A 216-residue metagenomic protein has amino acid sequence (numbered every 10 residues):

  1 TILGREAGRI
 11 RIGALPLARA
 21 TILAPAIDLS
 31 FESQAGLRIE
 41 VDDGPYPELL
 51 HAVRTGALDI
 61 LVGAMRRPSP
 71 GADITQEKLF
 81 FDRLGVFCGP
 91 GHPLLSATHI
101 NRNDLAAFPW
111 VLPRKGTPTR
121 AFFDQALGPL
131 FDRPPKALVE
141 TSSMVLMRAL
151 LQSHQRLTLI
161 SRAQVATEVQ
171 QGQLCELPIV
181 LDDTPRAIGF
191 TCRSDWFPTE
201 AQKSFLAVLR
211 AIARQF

Functional and structural regions predicted by a protein language model:
G4, D73-W110, K115, E200: Flexible hinge/capping segments at coil-to-helix
A7-P68, E140: Central regulatory/effector-binding core of bacterial HTH transcription factors
R9-G13, L61, F87, V111 (+2 more regions): Short, well-ordered beta-strand segments
T21, A64-M65, L94-L95, F108-L130 (+3 more regions): Secondary-structure junction motif
I22, C175-F216: A late-sequence structural motif
L29, H51-A52, K78, D104 (+1 more regions): Well-formed, non-transmembrane alpha-helical positions, independent of function
P45-L58, A64, T119-E176: Hydrophobic hinge/microswitch elements
P70-K78, D82-R83, T98, V145-S194: Beta-alpha-beta core module
